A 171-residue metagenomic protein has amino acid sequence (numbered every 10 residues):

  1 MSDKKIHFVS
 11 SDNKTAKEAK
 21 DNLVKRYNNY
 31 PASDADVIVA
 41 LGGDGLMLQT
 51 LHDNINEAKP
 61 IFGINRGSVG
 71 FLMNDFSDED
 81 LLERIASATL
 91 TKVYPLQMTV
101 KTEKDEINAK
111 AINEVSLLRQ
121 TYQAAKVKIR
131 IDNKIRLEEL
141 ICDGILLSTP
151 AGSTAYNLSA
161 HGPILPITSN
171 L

Functional and structural regions predicted by a protein language model:
M1-V37, L41, M47-N56, F76-K92 (+1 more regions): ATP/NTP phosphate-donor binding region
N13-K14, S68-G70: Short histidine/acidic/glycine/proline-rich micro-motifs that form metal- and phosphate-coordinating active-site loops
G43-L46, G67-V69, A151-T154: Short glycine-rich anion-binding loops that position phosphate/pyrophosphate groups of nucleotides and phosphorylated
Q49-H52, L72-N74, N157-H161: Short hydrophobic alpha-helical segments that form membrane-spanning helices or hydrophobic packing faces of helical
A58-P60: Proline-centered loop/turn at the N-terminus of a beta-strand
V69-G144: Catalytic core of DAGKc-family lipid kinases
E139-C142, L146-L171: Gly/Ser/Thr-rich active-site loops/lids in small-molecule metabolic enzymes that frequently grip phosphoryl groups
